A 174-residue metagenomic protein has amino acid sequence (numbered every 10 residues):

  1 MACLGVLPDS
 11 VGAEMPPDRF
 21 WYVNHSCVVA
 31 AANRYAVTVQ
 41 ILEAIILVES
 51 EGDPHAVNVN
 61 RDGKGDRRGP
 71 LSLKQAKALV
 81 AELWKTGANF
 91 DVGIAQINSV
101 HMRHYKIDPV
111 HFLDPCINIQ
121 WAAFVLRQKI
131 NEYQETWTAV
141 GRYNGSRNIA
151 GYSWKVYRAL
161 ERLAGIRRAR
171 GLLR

Functional and structural regions predicted by a protein language model:
M1-L4: Sec-dependent N-terminal signal peptides
L7-P8: N-terminal signal peptide c-region/cleavage motif recognized by signal peptidases
E14-R174: Catalytic glycan-binding domains that act on GlcNAc-containing polysaccharides
